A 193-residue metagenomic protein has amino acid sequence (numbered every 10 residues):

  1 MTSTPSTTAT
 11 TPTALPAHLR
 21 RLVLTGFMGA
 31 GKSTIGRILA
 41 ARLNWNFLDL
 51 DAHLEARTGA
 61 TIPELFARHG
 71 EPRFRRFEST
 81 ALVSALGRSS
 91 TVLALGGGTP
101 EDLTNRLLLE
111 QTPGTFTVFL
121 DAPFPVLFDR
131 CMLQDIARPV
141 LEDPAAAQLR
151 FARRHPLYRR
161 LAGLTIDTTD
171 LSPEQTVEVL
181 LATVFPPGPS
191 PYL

Functional and structural regions predicted by a protein language model:
T2-H18, I38, R42, F116 (+1 more regions): NTP-dependent small-molecule kinase module
L24: Hydrophobic anchor at the beta1->P-loop junction of P-loop NTPases
F27: P-loop (Walker A) phosphate-binding loop of NTP-binding proteins
K32: Conserved lysine of the Walker
I35: Hydrophobic positions on the alpha1 helix immediately C-terminal to the Walker A/P-loop
D49-E110: ATP-dependent small-molecule kinase phosphotransfer cores that center on conserved nucleotide phosphate-binding segments
G97-P100, P123-P125, L171: Short glycine-rich anion-binding loops that position phosphate/pyrophosphate groups of nucleotides and phosphorylated
T112-P156: A glycine- and Lys/Arg-enriched "phosphate-lid" helix/loop adjacent to the NTP-binding pocket of small-molecule kinases
